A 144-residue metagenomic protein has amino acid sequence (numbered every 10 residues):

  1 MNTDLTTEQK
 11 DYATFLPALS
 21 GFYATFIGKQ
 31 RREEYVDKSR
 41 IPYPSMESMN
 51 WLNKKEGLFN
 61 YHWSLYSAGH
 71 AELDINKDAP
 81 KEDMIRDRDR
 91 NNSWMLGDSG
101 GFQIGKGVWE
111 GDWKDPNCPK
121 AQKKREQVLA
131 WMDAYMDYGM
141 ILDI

Functional and structural regions predicted by a protein language model:
M1-I144: Non-catalytic, usually N-terminal nucleic-acid engagement modules in DNA/RNA processing proteins
